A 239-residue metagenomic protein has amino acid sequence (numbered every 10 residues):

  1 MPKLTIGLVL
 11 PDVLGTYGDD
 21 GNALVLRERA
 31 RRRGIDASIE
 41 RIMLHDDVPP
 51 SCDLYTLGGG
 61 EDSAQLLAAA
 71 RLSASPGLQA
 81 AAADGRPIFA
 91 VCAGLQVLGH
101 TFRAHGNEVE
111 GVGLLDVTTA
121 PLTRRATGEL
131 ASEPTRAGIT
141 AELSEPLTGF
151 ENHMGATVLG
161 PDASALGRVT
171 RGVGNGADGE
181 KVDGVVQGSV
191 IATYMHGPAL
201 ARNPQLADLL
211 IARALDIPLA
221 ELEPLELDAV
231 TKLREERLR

Functional and structural regions predicted by a protein language model:
M1, L147, G155-R239: C-terminal and late-domain segments of enzyme folds
M1-A83, T118, A201-R239: N-terminal beta1-alpha1 cap of cysteine-dependent amidohydrolase-like domains
P2-K3, S51-C52, D84-R86, N107-E110 (+2 more regions): Short coil/turn connectors at secondary-structure junctions
L8, I39-R41, L114, G149-E151 (+1 more regions): Conserved beta-strand scaffold positions in the cores of enzyme catalytic domains, especially in NTP/NDP-utilizing
L10, V91-A93, L115, H153 (+1 more regions): A secondary-structure boundary/capping signal
T56-L57, A90, T193: Redox-cofactor binding/interface segments in oxidoreductases and associated redox assembly factors
D62-G138: Cysteine-nucleophile active-site neighborhood
N107-D183: Pocket-forming structural segment of enzyme catalytic cores
